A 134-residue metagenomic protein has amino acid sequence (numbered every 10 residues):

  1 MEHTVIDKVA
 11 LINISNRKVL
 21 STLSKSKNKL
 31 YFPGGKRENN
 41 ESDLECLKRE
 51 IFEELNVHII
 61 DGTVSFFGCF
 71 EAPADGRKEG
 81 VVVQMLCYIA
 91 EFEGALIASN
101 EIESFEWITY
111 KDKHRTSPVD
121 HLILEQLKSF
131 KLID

Functional and structural regions predicted by a protein language model:
M1-F32: N-terminal strand-loop-strand
H3, F70-L96, K128: Active-site-adjacent beta-strand/loop module that shapes the phosphate/pyrophosphate-binding cleft
D7-V9, R17, V83-L86, E103: Change "...and in nucleic-acid phosphodiester-cleaving endonucleases..." to "...and in nucleic-acid processing enzymes
I14-V19, K27, E38, A72-P73 (+1 more regions): Short, charged/polar surface micro-motifs in flexible loops or helix N-caps
L30-G34, I108-Y110: A short, polar/proline- and glycine-enriched secondary-structure boundary/capping micro-motif
F32-F67: The catalytic Nudix box helix
I89, I97-S129: NUDIX/MutT-family hydrolases
